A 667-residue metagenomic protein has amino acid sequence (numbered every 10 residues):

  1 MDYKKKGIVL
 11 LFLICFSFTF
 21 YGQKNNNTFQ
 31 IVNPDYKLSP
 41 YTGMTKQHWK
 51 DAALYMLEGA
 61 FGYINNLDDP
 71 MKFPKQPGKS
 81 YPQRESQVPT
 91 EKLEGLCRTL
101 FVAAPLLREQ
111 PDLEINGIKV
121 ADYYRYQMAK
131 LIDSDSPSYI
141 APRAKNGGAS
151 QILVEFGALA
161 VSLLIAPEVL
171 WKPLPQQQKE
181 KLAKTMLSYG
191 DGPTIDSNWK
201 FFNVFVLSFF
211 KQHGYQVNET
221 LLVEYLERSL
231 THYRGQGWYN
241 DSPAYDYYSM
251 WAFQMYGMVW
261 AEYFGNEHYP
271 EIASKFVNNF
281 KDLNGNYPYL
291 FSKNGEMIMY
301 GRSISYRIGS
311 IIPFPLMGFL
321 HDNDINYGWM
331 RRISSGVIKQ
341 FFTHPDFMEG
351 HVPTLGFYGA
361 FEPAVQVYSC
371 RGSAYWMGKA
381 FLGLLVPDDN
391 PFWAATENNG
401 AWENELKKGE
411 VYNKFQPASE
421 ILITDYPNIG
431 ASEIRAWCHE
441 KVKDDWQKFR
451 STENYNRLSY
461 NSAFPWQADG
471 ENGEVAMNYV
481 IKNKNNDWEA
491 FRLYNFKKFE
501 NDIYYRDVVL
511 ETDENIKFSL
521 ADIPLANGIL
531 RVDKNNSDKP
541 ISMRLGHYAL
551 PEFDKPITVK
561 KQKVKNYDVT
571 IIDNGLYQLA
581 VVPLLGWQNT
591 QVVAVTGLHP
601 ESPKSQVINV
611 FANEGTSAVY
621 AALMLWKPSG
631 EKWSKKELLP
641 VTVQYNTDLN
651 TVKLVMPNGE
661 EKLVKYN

Functional and structural regions predicted by a protein language model:
M1-N26: Bacterial Sec-dependent N-terminal signal peptides
K24-E94, D122-Y126: Low-complexity, Ser/Thr/Pro/Gly-enriched N-terminal "stalk/linker" regions
P74-R84, Y358-F361, A401-L406, E514: Short linear interaction motifs
K92-L93, L100-Q110, G117-L316: Aromatic-lined, polymer-binding surfaces characteristic of secreted/periplasmic polysaccharide-degrading enzymes
P111, I115, W171, H268 (+2 more regions): Structured alpha-helical bundle/scaffold domains in large eukaryotic membrane-trafficking regulators
L131, D135-P142, S292-M299, Y306-D444: Carbohydrate-active enzyme catalytic cores, enriched for enzymes that act on polyanionic acidic polysaccharides
Y368-P387, P391-E552: Catalytic and substrate-binding regions of extracellular carbohydrate-active enzymes, especially polysaccharide lyases
S459, Q467, G473-N667: Extended repeat-based interaction scaffolds and adjacent low-complexity, acidic/S/T/P-biased segments that form broad
